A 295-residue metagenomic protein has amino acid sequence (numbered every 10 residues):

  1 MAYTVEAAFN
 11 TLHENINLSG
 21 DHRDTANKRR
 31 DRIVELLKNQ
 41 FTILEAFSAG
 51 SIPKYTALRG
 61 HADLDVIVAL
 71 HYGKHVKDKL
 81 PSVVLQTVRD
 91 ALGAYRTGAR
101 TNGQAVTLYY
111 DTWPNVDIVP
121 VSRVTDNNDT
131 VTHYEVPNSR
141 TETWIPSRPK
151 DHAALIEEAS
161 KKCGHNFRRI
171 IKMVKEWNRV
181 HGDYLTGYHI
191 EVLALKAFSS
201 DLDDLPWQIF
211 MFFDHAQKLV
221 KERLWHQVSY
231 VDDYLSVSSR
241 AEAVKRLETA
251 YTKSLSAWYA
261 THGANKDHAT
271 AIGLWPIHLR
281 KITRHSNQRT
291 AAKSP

Functional and structural regions predicted by a protein language model:
M1-S48, P53-H61, Y72-K79, V83 (+1 more regions): N-terminal regions immediately upstream of nucleotidyltransferase
T11-N15, N39-T42, G73-K77, A91-A94 (+2 more regions): RecA-like P-loop NTPase motor core of helicase/translocase proteins
R32-F41, T87-Y95, M173, W177 (+1 more regions): Generic non-transmembrane alpha-helical segments
A46, G50, T97-T101, G187: Short beta-strand
F47, P53-R59, L70-K74, V84-L85 (+5 more regions): Extracellular/secreted glycoprotein ectodomains characterized by long, lumenal stretches of O-glycosylated
S82-D129: Conserved catalytic core of two-metal-ion nucleotidyltransferases
H133-V174: A structural motif
K162-H285: Conserved nucleotidyltransferase catalytic core and NTase-mimicking acidic/glycine-rich helix/loop elements in nucleic
